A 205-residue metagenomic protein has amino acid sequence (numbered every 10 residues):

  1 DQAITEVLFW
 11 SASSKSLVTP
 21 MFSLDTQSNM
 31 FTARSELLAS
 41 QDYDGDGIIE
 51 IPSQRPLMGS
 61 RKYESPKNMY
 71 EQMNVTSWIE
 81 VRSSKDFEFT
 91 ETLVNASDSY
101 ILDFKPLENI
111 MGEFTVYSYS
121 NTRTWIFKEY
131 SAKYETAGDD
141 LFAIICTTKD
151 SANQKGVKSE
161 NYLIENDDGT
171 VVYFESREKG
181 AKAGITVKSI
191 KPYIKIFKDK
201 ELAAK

Functional and structural regions predicted by a protein language model:
D1-G138, D150-D167, Y173, P192 (+1 more regions): Beta-propeller-forming repeat regions
D139-T147: DEDD superfamily 3′-5′ metal-dependent exonuclease/proofreading module
D168-G184, K188: Domain-scale activation on soluble regions of proteins
